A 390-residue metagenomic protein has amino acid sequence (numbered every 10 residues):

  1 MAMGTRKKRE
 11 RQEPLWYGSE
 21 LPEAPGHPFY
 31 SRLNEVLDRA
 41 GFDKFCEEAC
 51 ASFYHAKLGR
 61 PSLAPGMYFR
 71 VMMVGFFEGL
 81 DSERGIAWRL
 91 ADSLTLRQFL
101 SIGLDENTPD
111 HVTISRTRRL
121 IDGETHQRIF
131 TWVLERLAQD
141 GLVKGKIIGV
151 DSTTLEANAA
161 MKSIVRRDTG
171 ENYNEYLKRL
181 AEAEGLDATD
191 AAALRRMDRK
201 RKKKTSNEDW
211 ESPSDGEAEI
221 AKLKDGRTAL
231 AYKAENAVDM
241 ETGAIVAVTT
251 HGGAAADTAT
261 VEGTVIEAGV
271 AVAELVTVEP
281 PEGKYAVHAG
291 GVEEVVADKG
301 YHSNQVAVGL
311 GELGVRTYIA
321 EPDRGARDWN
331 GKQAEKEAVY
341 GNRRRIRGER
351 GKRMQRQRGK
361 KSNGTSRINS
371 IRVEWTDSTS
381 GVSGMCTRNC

Functional and structural regions predicted by a protein language model:
M1-D43, E47, A183-K200: Charged, often Cys/His-bearing segments associated with DNA-binding zinc-finger transcription factors
E23, H27-M73, E78, G384-C386: Basic, short loop/linker segments at the boundary and entry of helix-turn-helix/winged-helix-like folds
A64, W88-A91, L100-D105, P109-G309 (+3 more regions): Polybasic low-complexity intrinsically disordered regions
L80-L90: Short, charged amphipathic recognition helices of the HTH superfamily and cognate SANT/SANTA-like modules
G252-T258, K352-C390: Basic, amphipathic alpha-helical segments enriched in Lys/Arg and hydrophobic/aromatic residues
A326-Q333: Short, charged, surface-exposed secondary-structure boundary motifs
Q333-E349: Generic long, charged, amphipathic alpha-helical segments
